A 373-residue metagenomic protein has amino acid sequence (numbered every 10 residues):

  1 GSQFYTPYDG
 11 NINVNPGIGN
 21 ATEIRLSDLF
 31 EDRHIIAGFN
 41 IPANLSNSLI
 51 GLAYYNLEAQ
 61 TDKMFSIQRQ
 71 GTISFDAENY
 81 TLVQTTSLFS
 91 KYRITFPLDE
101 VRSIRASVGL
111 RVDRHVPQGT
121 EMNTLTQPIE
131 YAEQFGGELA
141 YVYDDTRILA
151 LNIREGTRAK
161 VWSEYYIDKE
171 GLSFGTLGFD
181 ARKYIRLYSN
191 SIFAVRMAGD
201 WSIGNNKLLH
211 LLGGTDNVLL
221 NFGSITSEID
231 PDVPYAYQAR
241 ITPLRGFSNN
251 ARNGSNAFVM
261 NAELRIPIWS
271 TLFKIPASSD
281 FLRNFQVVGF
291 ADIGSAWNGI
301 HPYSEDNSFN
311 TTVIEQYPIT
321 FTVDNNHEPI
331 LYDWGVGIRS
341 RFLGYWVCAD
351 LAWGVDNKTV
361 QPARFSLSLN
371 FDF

Functional and structural regions predicted by a protein language model:
G1-Q60, Y131-I153, N249, S270 (+2 more regions): Outer-membrane beta-barrel initiation region
S2-Y8, P16-N20, E31-I35, S48 (+10 more regions): Outer-envelope beta-barrel architecture signal
Y8-V14, D28, F39-L45, N56-Q60 (+12 more regions): Transmembrane beta-strands of outer-membrane beta-barrel pores
V14, I41-S46, Y80-T86, T126-F135 (+5 more regions): Replace "Gram-negative outer membrane beta-barrel proteins" with "bacterial and organellar outer membrane beta-barrel
I41, S48, R69-I73, T86-S90 (+6 more regions): Transmembrane beta-barrel architecture of outer-membrane proteins
S48, F65, L82-T126: Transmembrane beta-barrel wall of Gram-negative outer-membrane proteins
F65-Q68, T72, E78-Y80, Q127-E130 (+4 more regions): C-terminal outer-membrane beta-barrel translocator/porin domains of Gram-negative envelope proteins and their
E138-Y141, S340-F342, P362-F373: Outer-membrane beta-barrel "beta-signal"
